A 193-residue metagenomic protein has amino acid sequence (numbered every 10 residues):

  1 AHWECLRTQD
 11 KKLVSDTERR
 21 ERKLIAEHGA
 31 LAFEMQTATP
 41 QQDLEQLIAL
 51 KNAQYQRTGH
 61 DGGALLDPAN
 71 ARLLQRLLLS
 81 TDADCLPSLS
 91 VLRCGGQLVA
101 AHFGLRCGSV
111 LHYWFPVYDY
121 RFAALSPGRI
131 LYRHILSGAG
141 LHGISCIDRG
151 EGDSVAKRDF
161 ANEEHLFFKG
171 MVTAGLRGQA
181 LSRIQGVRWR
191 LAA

Functional and structural regions predicted by a protein language model:
A1-H2, C94, G108, G143-A193: Active-site/acyl-donor-binding loops of N-acyltransferases
H2-A124: A conserved beta-strand-loop-helix scaffold within acyl/acetyltransferase catalytic domains
C5-L6, Y120-F122, S137-A139, S182 (+1 more regions): A short, structure-level motif marking secondary-structure boundaries and short turns
L6-V14, F33-Q36, R72-L78, I130-H134 (+3 more regions): Noncatalytic linker/hinge segments flanking ATPase motor cores
D16-R20, R57-H60, P116, L125-R129 (+3 more regions): Glycine-rich loops and low-complexity Gly/Arg-rich segments that provide flexible linkers or classic glycine-based
R20-R22, H60-G62, Y120, Y132-R133 (+4 more regions): Short, surface-exposed, polar/charged, turn-prone segments marking secondary-structure boundaries
D43, L47, N70-L78, A101 (+3 more regions): Short amphipathic alpha-helical patches
L105-H165: Acyl-donor binding region in acyl/amide transferases
